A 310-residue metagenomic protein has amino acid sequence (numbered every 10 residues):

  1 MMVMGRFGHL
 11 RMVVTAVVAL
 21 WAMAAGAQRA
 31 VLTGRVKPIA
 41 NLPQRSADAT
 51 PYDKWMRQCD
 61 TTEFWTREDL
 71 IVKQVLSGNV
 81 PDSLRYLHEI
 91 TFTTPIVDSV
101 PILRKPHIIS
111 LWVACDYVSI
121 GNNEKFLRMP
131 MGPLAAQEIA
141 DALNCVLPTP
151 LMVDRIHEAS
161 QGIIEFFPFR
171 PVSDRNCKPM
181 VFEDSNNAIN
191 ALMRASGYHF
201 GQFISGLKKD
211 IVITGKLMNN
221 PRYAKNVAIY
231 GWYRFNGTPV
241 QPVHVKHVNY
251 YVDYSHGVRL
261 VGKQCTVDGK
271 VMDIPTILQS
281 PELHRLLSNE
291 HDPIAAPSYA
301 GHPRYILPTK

Functional and structural regions predicted by a protein language model:
M1-A30: Bacterial Sec-dependent N-terminal signal peptides
R29-L84, Q264, L287-I306: N-terminal module-boundary/linker segments of secreted carbohydrate-active enzymes
S77-A114: Conserved oxyanion/phosphate-binding beta-strand-loop segments in alpha/beta enzyme cores
I120-M129, A142-L143, K246-H247: Second-shell loop/turn segments in exported
P133-Q202, L260: Conserved hydrophobic ligand-interaction patch in extracellular adhesion modules
N190-Y254: Extracellular C-type lectin-like domains
Y251-K310: Low-complexity, Gly/Ser/Thr/Pro-rich intrinsically disordered linker/tail segments
